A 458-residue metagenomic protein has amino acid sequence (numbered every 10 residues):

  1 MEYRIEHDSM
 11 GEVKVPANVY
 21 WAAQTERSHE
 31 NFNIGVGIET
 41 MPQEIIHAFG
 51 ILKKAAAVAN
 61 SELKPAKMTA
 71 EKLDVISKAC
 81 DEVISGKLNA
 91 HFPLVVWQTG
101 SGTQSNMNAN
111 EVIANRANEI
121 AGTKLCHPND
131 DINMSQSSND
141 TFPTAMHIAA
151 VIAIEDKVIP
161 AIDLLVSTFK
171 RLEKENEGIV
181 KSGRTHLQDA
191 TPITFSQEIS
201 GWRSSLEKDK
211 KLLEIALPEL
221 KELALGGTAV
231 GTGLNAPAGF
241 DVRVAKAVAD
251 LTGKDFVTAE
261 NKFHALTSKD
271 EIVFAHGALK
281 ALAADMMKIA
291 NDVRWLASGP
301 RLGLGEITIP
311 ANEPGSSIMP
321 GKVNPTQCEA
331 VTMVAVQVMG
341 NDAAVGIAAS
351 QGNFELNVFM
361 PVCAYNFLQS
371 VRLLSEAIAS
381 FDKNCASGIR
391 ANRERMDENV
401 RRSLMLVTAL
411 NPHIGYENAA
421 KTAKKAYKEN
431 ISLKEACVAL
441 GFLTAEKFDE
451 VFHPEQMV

Functional and structural regions predicted by a protein language model:
M1-V458: Conserved, well-structured ligand/cofactor-binding cores
